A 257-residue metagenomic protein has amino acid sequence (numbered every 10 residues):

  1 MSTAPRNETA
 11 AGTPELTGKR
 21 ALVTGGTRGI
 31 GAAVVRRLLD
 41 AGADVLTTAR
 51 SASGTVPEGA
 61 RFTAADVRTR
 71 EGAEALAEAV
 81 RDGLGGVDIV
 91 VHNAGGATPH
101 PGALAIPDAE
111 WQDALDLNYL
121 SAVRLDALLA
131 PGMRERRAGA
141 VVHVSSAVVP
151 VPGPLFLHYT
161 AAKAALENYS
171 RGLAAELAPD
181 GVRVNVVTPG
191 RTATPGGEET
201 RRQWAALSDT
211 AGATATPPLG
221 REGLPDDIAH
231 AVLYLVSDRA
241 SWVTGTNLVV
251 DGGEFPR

Functional and structural regions predicted by a protein language model:
S2-G12, A97-H100, V151, R221 (+2 more regions): Short C-terminal tail/terminal secondary-structure segment of NAD(P)H-dependent dehydrogenase/reductase domains
T27-R28: Conserved glycine-rich cofactor-binding loop
P101-A103, P107-L115, A213: Substrate-binding pocket helix/loop in short-chain dehydrogenase/reductase
I106, P152-T160, G172: Active-site loop-to-helix junction immediately N-terminal to the catalytic Tyr of the SDR YXXXK motif in Rossmann-fold
D126, A162, S170: Active-site helix of classical SDR
P131, A175-P179, S241: Alpha-helical segment proximal to the catalytic Tyr-Lys
P179, R191-T216, D227: A glycine/serine/threonine-rich, flexible loop-to-helix segment that serves as the NAD(P) cofactor-binding "lid"
